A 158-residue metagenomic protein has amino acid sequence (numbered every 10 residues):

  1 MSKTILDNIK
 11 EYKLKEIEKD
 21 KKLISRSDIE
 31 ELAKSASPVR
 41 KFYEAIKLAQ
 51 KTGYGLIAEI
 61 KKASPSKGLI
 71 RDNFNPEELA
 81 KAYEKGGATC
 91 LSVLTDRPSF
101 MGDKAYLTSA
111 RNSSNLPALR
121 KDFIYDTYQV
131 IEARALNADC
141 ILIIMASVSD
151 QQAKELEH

Functional and structural regions predicted by a protein language model:
M1-R71: An N-cap/entry alpha-helix motif that binds or orients negatively charged groups
S27-S37, P65-I70, T89-S109, M145: Glycine-rich, proline-tolerant flexible connector loops at the mouths of alpha/beta enzymes
A36-R40, N73-E77, K104, T127 (+1 more regions): Structural motif corresponding to alpha-helix initiation and N-cap regions
L56-I60, L91-V93, A118-K121, I141-I143: Hydrophobic faces of well-ordered beta-strands that scaffold small-molecule active sites in alpha/beta enzyme cores
I70-L91, S113, T127-C140, A153-L156: Alpha/beta enzyme core
D96-S114, F123-I131, M145-H158: Active-site-adjacent beta->alpha loops and helix N-cap segments on the catalytic face of soluble alpha/beta enzymes
